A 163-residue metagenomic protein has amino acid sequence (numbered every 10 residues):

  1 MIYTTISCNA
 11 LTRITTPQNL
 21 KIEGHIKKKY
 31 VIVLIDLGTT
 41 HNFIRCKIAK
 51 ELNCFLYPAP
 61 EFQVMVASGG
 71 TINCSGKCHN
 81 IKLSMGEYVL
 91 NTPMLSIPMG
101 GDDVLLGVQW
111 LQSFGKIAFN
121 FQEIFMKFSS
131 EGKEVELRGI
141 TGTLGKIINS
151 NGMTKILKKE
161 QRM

Functional and structural regions predicted by a protein language model:
M1-I26: Charged, flexible boundary elements
N19, Y30, L37-M163: Aspartic protease core domain of the pepsin/retropepsin superfamily
